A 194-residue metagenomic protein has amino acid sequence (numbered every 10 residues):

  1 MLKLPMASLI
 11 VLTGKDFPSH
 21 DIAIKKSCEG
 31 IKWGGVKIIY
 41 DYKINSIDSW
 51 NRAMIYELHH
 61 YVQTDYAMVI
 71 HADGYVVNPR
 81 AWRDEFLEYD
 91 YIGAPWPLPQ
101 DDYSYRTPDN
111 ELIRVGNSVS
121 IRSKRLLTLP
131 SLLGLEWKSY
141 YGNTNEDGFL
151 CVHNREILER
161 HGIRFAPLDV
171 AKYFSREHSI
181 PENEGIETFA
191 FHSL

Functional and structural regions predicted by a protein language model:
M1-Y66: N-terminal anchoring/stem segment of glycosyltransferases
D21, V77-A81, S131: Short glycine-/acidic-enriched loop or helix-start segments at secondary-structure transitions that form or flank
V36, A72-D73, S123: Generic structural signal for small/hydrophobic residues in well-ordered secondary structure, especially within
I39-D41, A94, L168: Conserved beta-strand termini and adjacent loop/short-helix elements that scaffold enzyme active sites in alpha/beta
T64, Y89, I186-T188: Short, high-confidence coil segments that cap the C-terminus of an alpha-helix and link into the following beta-strand
T64-V77: Short beta-strand-to-loop acidic/aromatic patch adjacent to the donor-nucleotide binding site
G74-D109: Conserved donor-nucleotide/metal-binding helix-loop-beta segment in metal-dependent transferases, i.e., the alpha-helix
R114-L194: Catalytic core and acceptor-binding pocket of nucleotide-sugar-dependent glycosyltransferases
